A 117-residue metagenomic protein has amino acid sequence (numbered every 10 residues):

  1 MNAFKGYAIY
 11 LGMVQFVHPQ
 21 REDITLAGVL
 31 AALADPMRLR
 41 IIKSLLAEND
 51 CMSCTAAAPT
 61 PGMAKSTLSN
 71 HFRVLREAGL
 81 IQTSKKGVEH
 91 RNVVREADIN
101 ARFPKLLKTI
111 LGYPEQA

Functional and structural regions predicted by a protein language model:
M1-F4, A64, S84-K85: Generic cytosolic/nucleocytoplasmic N-terminal low-complexity/intrinsically disordered segments
M1-L33, N100: N-terminal leader segment of winged-helix/HTH proteins
G6-I9, S69-H71, E96: Intrinsically disordered and other compositionally biased segments
G28-A64, K86-D98: N-terminal helix-turn-helix DNA-binding core of bacterial DNA-binding proteins
C54-I81: Canonical helix-turn-helix DNA-binding module
R91-A117: Conserved segment of winged-helix/HTH DNA-binding domains
